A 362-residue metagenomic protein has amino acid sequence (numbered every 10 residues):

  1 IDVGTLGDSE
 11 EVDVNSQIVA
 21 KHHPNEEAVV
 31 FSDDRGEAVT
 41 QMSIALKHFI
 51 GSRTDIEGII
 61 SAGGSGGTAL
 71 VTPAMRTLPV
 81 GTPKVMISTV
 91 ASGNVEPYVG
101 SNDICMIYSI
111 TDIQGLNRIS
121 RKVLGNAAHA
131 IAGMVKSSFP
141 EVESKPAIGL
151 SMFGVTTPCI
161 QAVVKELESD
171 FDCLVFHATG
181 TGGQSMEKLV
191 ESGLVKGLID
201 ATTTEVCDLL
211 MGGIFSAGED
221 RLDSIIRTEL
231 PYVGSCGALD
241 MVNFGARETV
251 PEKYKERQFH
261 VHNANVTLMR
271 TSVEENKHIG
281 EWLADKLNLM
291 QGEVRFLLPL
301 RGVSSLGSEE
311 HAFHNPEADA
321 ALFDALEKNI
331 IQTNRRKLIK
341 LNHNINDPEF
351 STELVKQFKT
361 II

Functional and structural regions predicted by a protein language model:
G4-A20, K145-G180, Q184, K188-S192: Glycine-rich phosphate/diphosphate-binding loop of Rossmann-like nucleotide-binding domains
E10-D55: Phosphate/nucleotide-donor binding subsite
E27-S32, N94-V155, H278, D285 (+1 more regions): Cap/lid and interdomain-hinge subdomains that line or gate substrate/regulatory clefts in soluble alpha/beta enzymes
G58, L70-V99, Y108, L174-A178 (+1 more regions): Short, acidic/small-residue loops that bind anionic groups at enzyme active sites
S61-L70, G149-I160, T179-T181, T203-V206 (+4 more regions): Gly/Ser/Thr-rich loops at beta-strand to alpha-helix junctions that form or flank small-molecule/cofactor-binding
S65-V80, I160-V164, S308-N315, F323: Short Gly/Thr/Asp-enriched flexible loops that form oxyanion-binding sites at enzyme active sites
D170-R221: Acidic, glycine-rich loop-and-beta core segments that form the ion-binding/anion-interacting portion of active sites
G213-I362: C-terminal non-catalytic interaction/assembly regions of soluble proteins
